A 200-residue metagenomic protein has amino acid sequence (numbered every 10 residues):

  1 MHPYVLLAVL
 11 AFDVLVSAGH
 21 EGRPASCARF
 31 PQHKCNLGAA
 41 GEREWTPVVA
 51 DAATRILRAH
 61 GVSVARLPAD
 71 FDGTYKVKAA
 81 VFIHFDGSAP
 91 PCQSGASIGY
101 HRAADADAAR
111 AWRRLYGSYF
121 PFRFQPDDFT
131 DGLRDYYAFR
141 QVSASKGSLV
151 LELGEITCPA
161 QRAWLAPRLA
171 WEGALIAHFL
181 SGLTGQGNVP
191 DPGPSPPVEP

Functional and structural regions predicted by a protein language model:
M1-L7: Sec-dependent signal peptide recognition, specifically the positively charged N-region followed immediately by
F12-G73, V77, D86-G87, C92-S94: Active-site histidine-acidic residue metal-binding/catalytic motifs, centered on HxH/HExxH-like signatures
L15, A80-A89, G99, T130-E199: Active-site-adjacent mobile loop/cap segments within catalytic or ligand-binding domains
A40-V48, R102-D107, A163-A174: Soluble non-cytosolic domains of exported or imported proteins
P47-T54, V77-K78, G95-A96, A106-R113 (+3 more regions): Extracytoplasmic/secreted envelope proteins and their assembly/folding machinery, especially bacterial periplasmic
A52-S63, I83-D86, A111-F122, H178-G187: Structured segments of extracytoplasmic/periplasmic soluble domains in secreted or envelope-associated proteins
C92-R102: Short, surface-exposed, charged loop/turn segments at secondary-structure junctions
A104-L133: Active-site-adjacent substrate-binding region of metalloamidase/peptidase-like peptide-processing proteins
